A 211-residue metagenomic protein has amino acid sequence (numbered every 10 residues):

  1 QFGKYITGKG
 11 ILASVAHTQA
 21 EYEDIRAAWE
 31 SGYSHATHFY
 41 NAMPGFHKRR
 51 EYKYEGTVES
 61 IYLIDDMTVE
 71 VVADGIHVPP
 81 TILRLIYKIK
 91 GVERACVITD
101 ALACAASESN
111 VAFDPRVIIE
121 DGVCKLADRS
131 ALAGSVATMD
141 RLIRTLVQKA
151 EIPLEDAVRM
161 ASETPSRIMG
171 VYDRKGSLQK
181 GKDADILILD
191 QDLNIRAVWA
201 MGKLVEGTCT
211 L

Functional and structural regions predicted by a protein language model:
Q1-S107: Active-site core of metal-dependent hydrolases
K53-V71, Y87-T99, A103-L189: His/Asp/Glu-enriched, well-ordered alpha-helical/loop segment that forms or immediately abuts the divalent-metal
D192-W199: Short, Lys/Arg- and Gly-enriched loop/turn segments at beta-strand edges
